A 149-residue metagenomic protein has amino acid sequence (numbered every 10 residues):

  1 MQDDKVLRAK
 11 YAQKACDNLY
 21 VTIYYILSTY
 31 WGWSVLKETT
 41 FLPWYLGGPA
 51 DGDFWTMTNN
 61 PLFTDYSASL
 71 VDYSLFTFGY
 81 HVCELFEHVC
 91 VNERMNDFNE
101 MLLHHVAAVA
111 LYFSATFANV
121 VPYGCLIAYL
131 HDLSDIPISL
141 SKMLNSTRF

Functional and structural regions predicted by a protein language model:
M1-P122, N145-F149: Membrane-helix and juxtamembrane interface regions of eukaryotic multi-pass membrane proteins
C125: Peri-catalytic substrate-binding/gating loops that frame the active-site cleft of hydrolases
L130-S141: Alpha-helical transmembrane segments and their membrane-interface exit regions
